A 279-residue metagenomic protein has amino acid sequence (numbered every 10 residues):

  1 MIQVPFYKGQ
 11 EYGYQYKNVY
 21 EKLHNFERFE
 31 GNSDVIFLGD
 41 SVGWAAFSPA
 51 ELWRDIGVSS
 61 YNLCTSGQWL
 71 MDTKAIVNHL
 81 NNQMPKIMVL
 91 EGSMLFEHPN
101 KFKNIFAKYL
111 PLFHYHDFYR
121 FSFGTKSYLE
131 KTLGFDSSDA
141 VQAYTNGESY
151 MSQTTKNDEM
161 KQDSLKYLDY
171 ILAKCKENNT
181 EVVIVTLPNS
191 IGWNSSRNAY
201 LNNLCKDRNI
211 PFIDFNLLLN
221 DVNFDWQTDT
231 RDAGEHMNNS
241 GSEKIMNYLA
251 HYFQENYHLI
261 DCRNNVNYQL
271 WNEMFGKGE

Functional and structural regions predicted by a protein language model:
M1-D34, C262-E279: N-terminal secretory targeting modules
N32-S33, V58-S59, M84-I87, K176-V183 (+1 more regions): Loop/turn elements at helix/coil->beta-strand transitions in domains of secreted/extracellular proteins
F37-L38, V42-F121: Membrane-embedded segments
F47, E51, D55, A75 (+8 more regions): Extracytoplasmic/secreted proteins, especially bacterial periplasmic and envelope-associated proteins
S66-M71, M160-Q162, S190-S196: Acidic-and-aromatic substrate-binding clefts and catalytic sites of carbohydrate-active enzymes
G92, H98-E181, C262-E279: Secreted/periplasmic serine-hydrolase-like ester/acetyl group-modifying domain
V182-V185, Y200-Q227, Y248: Extracellular serine-dependent O-acyl
T230-W271: Histidine-centered active-site loop/cap adjacent to the catalytic His in serine esterases/O-acetyl transfer systems
